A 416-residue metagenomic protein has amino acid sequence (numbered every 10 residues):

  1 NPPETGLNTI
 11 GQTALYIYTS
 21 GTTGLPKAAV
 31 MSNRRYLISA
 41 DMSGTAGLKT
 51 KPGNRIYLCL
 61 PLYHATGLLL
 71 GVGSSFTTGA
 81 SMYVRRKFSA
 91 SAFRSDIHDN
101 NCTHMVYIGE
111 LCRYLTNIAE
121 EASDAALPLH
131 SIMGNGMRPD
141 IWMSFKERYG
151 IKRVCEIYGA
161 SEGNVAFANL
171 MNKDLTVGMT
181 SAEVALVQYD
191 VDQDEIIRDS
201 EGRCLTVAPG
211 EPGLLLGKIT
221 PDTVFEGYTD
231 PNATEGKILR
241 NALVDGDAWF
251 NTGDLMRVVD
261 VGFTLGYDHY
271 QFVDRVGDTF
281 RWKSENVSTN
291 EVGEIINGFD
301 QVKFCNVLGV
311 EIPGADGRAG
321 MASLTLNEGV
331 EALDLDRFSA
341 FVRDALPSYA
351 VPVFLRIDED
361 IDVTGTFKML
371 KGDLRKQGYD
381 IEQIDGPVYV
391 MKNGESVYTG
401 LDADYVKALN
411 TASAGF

Functional and structural regions predicted by a protein language model:
N1, K27-V30, L58-C59, A80-K87 (+1 more regions): Short beta-strand->loop structural element characteristic of the AMP-binding/adenylate-forming
P2-Y18, L25, K49-R55: Conserved pre-ATP/AMP-binding loop-to-beta segment of ANL
T13, T19-T22, I56, L62 (+6 more regions): Conserved S/T- and glycine-rich ATP-binding loop of Class I adenylate-forming
A14-I38: Conserved AMP-binding A3 loop
L37-R55, Y63-H104: Conserved AMP-binding/adenylation subdomain of ANL enzymes
T77, D99-I108, T116-D190, C204 (+2 more regions): Gly/Ser/Thr-rich phosphate-binding loop
G159, I219, T223-A350, T366 (+1 more regions): AMP-binding/adenylate-forming catalytic core of the ANL superfamily
N306-P313, M321-T325, L335-F416: Conserved C-terminal "lid"/linker of ANL adenylate-forming enzymes
